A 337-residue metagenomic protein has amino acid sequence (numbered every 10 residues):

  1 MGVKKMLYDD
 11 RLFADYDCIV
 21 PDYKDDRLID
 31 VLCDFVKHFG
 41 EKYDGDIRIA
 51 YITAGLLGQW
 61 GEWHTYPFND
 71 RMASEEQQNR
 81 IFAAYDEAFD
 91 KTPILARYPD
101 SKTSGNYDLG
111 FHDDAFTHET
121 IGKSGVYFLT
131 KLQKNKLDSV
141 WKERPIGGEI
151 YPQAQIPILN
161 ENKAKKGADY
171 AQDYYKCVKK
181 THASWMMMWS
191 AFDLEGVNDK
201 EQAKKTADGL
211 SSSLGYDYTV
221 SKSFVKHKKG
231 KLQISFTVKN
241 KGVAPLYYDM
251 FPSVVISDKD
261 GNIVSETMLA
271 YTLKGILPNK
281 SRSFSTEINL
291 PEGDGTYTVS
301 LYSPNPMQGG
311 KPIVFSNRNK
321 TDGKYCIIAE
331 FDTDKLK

Functional and structural regions predicted by a protein language model:
M1-G2, L7-L12, Y16-T53, Q77-A84 (+1 more regions): An active-site-proximal structural segment forming one wall of the substrate-binding cleft that immediately precedes
D44, L57, D90, K241 (+1 more regions): Residue-level marker of positions within ordered structural domains that often coincide with functionally constrained
I47-L57, G61, L232-K239: Hydrophobic/aromatic-rich, well-ordered segments within soluble, folded domains that form packed cores
Y51-F192: Catalytic-core regions of glycoside hydrolase
Y170-S223: Catalytic cores of secreted or luminal carbohydrate-active enzymes
D208-K337: Extracellular/luminal regions of secreted and cell-surface proteins that mediate adhesion/ECM remodeling
